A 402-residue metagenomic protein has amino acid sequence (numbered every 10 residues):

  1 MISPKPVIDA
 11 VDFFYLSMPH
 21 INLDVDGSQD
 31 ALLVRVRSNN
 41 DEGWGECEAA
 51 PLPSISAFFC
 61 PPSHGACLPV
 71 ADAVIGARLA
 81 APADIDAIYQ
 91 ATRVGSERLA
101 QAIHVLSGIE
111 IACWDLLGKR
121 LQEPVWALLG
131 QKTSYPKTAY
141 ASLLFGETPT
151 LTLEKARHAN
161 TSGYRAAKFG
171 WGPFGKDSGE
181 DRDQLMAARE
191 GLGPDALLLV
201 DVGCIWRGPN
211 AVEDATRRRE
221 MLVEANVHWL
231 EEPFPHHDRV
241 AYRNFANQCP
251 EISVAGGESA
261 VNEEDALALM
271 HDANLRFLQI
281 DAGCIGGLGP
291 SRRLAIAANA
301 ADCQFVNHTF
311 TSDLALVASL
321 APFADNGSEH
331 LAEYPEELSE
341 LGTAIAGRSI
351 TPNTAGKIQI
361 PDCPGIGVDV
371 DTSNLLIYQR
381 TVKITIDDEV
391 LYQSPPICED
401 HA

Functional and structural regions predicted by a protein language model:
S3-F13, V25-D26, N39, R217 (+1 more regions): Flexible C-terminal active-site loop/helix
K5, R37, D41-R120, C398-A402: Metal- or metallocofactor-binding catalytic centers and their adjacent structured scaffolds across diverse enzyme
L32-V36: Short beta-strand scaffold segments in enzyme catalytic cores
N40, I109, Q122, A167 (+5 more regions): Conserved, mostly hydrophobic/aromatic
Q101-H104, E110-G146: Glycine-rich, aromatic-flanked loop segments that form ligand/cofactor-binding clefts across common enzyme folds
P136-N244, C249: Metal-dependent enolase-superfamily TIM-barrel catalytic cores that perform enediolate-based chemistry
H237-G256, A260-K357, P361-D369: Shared catalytic-loop signature of beta/alpha-barrel
